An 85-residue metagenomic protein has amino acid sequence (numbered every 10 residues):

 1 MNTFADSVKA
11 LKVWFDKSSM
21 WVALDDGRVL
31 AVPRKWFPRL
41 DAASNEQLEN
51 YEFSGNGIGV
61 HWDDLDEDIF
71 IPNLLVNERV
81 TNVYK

Functional and structural regions predicted by a protein language model:
M1-K85: Motif-centric detector for short Cys/His coordination patterns
